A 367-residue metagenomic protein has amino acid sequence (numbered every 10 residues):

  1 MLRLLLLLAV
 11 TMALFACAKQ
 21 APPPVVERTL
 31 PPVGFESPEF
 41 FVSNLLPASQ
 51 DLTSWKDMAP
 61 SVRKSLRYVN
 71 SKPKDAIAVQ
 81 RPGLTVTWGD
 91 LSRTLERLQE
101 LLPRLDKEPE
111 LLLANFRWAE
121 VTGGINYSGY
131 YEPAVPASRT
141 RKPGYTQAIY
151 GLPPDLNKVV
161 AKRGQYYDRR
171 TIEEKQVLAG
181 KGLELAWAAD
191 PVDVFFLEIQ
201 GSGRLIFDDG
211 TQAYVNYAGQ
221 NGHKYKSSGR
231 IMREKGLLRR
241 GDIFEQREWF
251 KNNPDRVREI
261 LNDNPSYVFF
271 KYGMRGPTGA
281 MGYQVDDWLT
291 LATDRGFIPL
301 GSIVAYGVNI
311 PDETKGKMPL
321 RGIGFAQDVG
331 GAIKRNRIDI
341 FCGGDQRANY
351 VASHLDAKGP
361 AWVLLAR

Functional and structural regions predicted by a protein language model:
L4-M12: Sec-dependent N-terminal signal peptides
F15-A16: C-terminal motif of bacterial Sec signal peptides marking the signal peptidase cleavage site
A21-P31: Short, low-complexity, disordered segments immediately C-terminal to signal peptides in bacterial exported proteins
T29-Y283: Secretory/export targeting leaders with adjacent low-complexity proregions
M274-R367: C-terminal soluble interaction/assembly domains
